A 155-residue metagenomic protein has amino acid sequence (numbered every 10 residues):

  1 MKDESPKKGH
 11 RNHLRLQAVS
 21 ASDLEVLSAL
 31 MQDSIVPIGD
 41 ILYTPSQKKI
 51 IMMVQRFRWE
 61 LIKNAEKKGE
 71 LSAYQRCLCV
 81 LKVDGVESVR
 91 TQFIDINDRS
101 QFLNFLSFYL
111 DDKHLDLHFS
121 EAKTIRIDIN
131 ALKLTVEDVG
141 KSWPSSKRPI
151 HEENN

Functional and structural regions predicted by a protein language model:
M1-N155: Surface-exposed, interaction-prone regions used to assemble/regulate multi-protein complexes
